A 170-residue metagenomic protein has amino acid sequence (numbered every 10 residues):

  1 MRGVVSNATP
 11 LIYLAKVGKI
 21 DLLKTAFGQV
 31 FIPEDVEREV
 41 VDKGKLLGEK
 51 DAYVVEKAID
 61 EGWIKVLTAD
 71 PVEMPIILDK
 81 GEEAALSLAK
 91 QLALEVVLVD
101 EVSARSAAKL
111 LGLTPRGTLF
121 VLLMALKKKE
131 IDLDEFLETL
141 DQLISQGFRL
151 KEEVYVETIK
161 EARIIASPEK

Functional and structural regions predicted by a protein language model:
R2-V5, T9-V96, V102, K109-L113 (+2 more regions): Active-site-proximal, substrate-binding regions of enzyme catalytic domains and RNA-binding/basic surfaces
E34-V36, T118-V121, E135-D141: Acidic/polar active-site rim loop that often engages polyanionic ligands
A84, F120, D132: Short, flexible micro-motifs
K90, K109, L126-K127, I144: Short polybasic/polar patches that bind polyanions
V97, T114-R116, L133-D134, K151: A local structural micro-motif
V102-S103, F120: Short, ordered loop/turn segments at secondary-structure junctions
R116-K129: Short alpha-helix plus adjacent loop in nuclease-associated cores
K127-K170: Long, charged alpha-helical interface segments
